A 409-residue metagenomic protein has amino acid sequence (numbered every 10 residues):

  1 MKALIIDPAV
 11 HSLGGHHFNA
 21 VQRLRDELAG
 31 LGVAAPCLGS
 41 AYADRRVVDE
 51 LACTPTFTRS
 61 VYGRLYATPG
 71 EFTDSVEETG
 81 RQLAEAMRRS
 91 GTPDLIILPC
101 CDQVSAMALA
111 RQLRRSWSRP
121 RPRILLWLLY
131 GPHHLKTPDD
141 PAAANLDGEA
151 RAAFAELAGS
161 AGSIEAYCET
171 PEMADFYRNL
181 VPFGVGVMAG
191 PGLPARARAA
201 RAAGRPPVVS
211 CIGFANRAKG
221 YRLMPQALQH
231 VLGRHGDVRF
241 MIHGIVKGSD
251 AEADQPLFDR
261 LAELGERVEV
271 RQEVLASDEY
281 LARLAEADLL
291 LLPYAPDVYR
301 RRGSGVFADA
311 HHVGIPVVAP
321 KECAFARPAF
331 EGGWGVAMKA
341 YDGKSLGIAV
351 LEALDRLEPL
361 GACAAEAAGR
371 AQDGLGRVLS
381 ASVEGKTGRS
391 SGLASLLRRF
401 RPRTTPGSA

Functional and structural regions predicted by a protein language model:
M1-G14, C100-D102, S210-I212: Nucleotide-activated donor-dependent transferases that construct or modify glycoconjugates
H16, A340-I348, L354-R398: A charged, aromatic-enriched C-terminal amphipathic alpha-helix characteristic of glycosyltransferases across folds
E71-D74, L83-A106, L125: Short N-terminal targeting/anchoring amphipathic segment
K136, P141-V185: A short, active-site helix/loop in glycosyltransferases that binds the activated sugar's phosphate group
A158, D254-L281, E286-L289: Nucleotide-activated donor-binding/catalytic signature segment of Leloir-type glycosyltransferases, i.e., the conserved
A199-K219, P225-L232, F240-M241: Conserved donor-binding/catalytic core segment of Leloir-type glycosyltransferases
R239-Q255, E273: Glycosyltransferase donor-sugar binding loop
L292-A308, P320-E322, A326-R327: Nucleotide-sugar-dependent
